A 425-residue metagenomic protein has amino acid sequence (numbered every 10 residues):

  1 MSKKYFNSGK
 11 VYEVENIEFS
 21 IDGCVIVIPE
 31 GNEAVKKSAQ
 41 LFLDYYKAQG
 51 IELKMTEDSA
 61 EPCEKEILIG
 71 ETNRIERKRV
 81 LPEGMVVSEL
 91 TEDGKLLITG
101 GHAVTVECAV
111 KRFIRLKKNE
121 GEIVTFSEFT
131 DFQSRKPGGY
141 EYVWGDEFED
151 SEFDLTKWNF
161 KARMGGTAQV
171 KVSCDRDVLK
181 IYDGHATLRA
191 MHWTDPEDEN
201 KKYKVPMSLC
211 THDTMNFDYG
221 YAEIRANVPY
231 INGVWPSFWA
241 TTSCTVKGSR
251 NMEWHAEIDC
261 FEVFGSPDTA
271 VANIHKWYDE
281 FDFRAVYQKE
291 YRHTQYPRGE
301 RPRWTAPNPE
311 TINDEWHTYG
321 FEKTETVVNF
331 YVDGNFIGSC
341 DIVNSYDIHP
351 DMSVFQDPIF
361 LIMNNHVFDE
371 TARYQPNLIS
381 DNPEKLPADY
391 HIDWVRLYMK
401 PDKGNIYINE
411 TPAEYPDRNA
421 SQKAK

Functional and structural regions predicted by a protein language model:
M1-E89, D93, E107, L116-F132: Acidic, contiguous N-terminal accessory segments
G31-A39, A103-V106, E141, F217 (+2 more regions): Solvent-exposed, acidic/flexible segments
K37, V80, A109-N119, D198-T214: Extended Gly/Ser/Thr-rich low-complexity repeat segments, especially those forming or decorating extracellular
S38, F42, H102, V106-A109 (+4 more regions): Stable alpha-helical elements in mature extracytoplasmic
L41-E52, R112-L116, S151, T241 (+2 more regions): Structured segments of extracytoplasmic/periplasmic soluble domains in secreted or envelope-associated proteins
T72, T99-V104, A190-T194: Secondary-structure transition/turn motif
E89, K95-H102: A short, solvent-exposed beta-edge/loop patch
D131-K425: GH16 jelly-roll
